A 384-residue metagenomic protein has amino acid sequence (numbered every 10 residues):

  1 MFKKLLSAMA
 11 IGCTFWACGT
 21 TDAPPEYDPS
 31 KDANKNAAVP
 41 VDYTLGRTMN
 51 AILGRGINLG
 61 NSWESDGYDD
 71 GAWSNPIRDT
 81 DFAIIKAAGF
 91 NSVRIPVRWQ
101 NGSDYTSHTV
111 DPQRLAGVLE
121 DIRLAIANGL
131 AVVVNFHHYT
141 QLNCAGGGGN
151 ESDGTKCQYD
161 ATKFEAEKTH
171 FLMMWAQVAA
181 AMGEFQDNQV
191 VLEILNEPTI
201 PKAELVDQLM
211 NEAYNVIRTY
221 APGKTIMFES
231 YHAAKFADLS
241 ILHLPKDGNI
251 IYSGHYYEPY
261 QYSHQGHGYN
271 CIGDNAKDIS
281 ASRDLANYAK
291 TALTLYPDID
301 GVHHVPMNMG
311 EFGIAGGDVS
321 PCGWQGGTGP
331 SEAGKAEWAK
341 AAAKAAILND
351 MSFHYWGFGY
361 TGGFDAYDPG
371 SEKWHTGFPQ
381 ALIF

Functional and structural regions predicted by a protein language model:
F2, T14-A38: Bacterial Sec-dependent N-terminal signal peptides
S7-T14: Bacterial N-terminal signal peptides
T14, L53, N58, N308 (+1 more regions): Conserved Rossmann-like nucleotide-binding pocket used by diverse enzymes that bind dinucleotide cofactors
A38-V39, Y43-T225, S230-D238, G362 (+2 more regions): Active-site mouth of glycoside hydrolases
W73, H267-K277, C322-K335: Short, surface-exposed loop/helix-turn segments at secondary-structure junctions that function as lids/hinges flanking
N75-D79, L115, S282, A286-A289 (+1 more regions): Structural motif corresponding to alpha-helix initiation and N-cap regions
E165-A315, A341-K344, L348-H354: Active-site region of glycoside hydrolase catalytic domains
V319-F384: Aromatic-rich peripheral "rim/lid" segments of glycoside hydrolase catalytic domains that contact and position glycan
